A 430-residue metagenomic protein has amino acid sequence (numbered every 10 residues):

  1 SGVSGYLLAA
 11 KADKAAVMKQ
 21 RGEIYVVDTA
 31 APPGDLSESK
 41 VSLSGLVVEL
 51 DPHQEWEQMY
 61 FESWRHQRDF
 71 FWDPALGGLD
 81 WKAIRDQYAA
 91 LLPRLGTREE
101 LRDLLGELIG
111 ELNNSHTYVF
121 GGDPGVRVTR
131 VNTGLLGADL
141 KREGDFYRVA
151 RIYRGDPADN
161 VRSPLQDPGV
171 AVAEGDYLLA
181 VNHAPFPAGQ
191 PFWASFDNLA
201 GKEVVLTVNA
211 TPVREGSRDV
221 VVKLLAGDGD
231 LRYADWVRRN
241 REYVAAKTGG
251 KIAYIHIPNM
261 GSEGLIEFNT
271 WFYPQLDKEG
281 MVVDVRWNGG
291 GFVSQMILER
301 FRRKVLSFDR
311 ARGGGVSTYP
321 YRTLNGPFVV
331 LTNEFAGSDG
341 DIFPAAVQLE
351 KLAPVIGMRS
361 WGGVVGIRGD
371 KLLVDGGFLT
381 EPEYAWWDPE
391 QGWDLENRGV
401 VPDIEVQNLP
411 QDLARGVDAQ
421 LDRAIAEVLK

Functional and structural regions predicted by a protein language model:
S1, I24-V26, V149: Hydrophobic beta-strand positions in blades of beta-propellers and related beta-sheet-rich domains
G2-M18: Conserved beta-propeller blade repeats
A16-R21, N209-A210: Beta-strand C-termini and the immediately following turn/loop, strongest in propeller blades
R21-A31: Structural motif
S37-Y118, E143, Y147-R148: Terminal targeting/pro-maturation regions of precursor/exported proteins
H53, R68-W72, D159-L165, L179 (+2 more regions): Cleft-lining beta-strand/loop regions that shape enzyme active-site pockets
P93-R148, R214-N240, I425, K430: Extended, small/polar residue-biased N-terminal targeting/export presequences and adjacent propeptide/linker tracts
V131-G189, G337, Y384-A385: PDZ/PDZ-like domain segments forming the peptide/carboxylate-binding groove, activating on the N-terminal beta-strands
